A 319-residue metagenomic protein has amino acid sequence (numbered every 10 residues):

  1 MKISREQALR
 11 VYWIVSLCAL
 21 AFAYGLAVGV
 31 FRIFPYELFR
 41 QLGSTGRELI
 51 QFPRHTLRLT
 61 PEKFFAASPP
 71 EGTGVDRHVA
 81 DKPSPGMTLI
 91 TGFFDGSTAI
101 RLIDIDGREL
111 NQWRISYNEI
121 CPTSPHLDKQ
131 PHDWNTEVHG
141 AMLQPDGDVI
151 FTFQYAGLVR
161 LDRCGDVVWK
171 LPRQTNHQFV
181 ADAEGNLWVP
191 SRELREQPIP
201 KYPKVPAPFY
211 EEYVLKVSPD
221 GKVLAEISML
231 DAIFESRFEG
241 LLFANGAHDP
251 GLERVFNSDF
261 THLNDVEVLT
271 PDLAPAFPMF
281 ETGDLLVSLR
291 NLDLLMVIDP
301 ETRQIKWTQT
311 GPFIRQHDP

Functional and structural regions predicted by a protein language model:
R5-P319: Histidine-/acidic-rich catalytic cores in large beta-rich domains
